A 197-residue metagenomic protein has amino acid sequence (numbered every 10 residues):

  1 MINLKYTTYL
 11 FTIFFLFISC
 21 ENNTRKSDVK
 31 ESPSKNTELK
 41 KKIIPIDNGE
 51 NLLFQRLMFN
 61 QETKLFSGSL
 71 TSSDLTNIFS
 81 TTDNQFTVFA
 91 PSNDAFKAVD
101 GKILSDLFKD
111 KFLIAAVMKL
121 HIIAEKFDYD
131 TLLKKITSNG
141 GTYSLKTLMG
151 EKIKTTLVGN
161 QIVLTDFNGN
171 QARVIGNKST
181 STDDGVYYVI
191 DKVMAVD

Functional and structural regions predicted by a protein language model:
I2-Y6, C20-D197: Mature, structured domains of secreted/extracytosolic soluble proteins
Y9-F17: Bacterial N-terminal signal peptides
